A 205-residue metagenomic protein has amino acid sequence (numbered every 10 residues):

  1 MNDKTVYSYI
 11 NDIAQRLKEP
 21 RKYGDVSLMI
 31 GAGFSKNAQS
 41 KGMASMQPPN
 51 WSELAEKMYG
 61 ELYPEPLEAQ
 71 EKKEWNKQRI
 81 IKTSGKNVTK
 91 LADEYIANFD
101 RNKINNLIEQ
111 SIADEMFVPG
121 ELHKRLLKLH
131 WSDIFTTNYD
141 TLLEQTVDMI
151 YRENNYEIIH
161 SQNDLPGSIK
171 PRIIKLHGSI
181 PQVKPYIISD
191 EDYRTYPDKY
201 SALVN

Functional and structural regions predicted by a protein language model:
M1-L127, S132, L143, V147 (+1 more regions): Gly/serine-rich nucleotide phosphate-binding loop at the start of the catalytic core of nucleotide/ADP-ribose-handling
F135: Basic- and aromatic-enriched surface patches that contact anionic nucleotides/nucleic acids
T141-L142, P181: A short acidic, glycine/proline-enriched capping/turn motif at secondary-structure boundaries, especially helix N-cap
I150-N205: Active-site gating loop/helix substructures
